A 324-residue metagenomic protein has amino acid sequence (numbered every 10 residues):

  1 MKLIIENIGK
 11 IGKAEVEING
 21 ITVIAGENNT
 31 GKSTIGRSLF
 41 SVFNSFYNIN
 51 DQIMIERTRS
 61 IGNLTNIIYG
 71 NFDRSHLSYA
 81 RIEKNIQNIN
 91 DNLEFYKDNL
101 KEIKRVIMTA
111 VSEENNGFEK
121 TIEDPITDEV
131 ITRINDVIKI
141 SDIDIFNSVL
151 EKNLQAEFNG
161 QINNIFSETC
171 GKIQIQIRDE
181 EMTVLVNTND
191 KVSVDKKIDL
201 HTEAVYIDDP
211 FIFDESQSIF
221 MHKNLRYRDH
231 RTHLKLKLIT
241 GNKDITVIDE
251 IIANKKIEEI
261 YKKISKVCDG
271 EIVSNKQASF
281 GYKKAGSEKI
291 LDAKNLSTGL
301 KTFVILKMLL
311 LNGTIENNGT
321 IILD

Functional and structural regions predicted by a protein language model:
M1-S45, E56, I61: Pre-Walker A-like glycine/lysine-rich segment at the N-terminus of P-loop NTPase domains
S45-N318: Phosphate-coordinating catalytic segments in nucleotide- and nucleic-acid-processing enzymes
G319-D324: Catalytic Walker B motif of ABC-type/P-loop ATPase nucleotide-binding domains
